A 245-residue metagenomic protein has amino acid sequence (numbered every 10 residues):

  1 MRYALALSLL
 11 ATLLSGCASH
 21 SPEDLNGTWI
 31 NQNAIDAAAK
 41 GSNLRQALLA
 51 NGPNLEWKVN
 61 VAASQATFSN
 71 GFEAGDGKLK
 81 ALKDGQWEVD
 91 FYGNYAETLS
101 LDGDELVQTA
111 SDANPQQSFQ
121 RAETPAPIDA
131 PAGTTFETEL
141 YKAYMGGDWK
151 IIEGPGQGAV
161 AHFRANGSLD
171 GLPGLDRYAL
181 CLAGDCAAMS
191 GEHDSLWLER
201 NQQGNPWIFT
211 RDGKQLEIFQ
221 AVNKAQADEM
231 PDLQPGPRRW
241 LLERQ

Functional and structural regions predicted by a protein language model:
M1-A4: Positively charged n-region of N-terminal signal peptides that target proteins for export
A6-S15: Bacterial N-terminal signal peptides
C17-I30, D129-K150: N-terminal helix-cap/turn-to-beta initiation motif at the start of protein domains
P22-Q46: N-terminal export/targeting and maturation segments
N33-K40, L49-E105, D112, E153-A159 (+1 more regions): Contiguous, well-ordered beta-strand patches that form the walls/edges of small beta-barrel/beta-sandwich domains
L106-E137: Short, structured interface segments
A161-F163: Polybasic phosphoinositide-binding surfaces of eukaryotic membrane-targeting domains
